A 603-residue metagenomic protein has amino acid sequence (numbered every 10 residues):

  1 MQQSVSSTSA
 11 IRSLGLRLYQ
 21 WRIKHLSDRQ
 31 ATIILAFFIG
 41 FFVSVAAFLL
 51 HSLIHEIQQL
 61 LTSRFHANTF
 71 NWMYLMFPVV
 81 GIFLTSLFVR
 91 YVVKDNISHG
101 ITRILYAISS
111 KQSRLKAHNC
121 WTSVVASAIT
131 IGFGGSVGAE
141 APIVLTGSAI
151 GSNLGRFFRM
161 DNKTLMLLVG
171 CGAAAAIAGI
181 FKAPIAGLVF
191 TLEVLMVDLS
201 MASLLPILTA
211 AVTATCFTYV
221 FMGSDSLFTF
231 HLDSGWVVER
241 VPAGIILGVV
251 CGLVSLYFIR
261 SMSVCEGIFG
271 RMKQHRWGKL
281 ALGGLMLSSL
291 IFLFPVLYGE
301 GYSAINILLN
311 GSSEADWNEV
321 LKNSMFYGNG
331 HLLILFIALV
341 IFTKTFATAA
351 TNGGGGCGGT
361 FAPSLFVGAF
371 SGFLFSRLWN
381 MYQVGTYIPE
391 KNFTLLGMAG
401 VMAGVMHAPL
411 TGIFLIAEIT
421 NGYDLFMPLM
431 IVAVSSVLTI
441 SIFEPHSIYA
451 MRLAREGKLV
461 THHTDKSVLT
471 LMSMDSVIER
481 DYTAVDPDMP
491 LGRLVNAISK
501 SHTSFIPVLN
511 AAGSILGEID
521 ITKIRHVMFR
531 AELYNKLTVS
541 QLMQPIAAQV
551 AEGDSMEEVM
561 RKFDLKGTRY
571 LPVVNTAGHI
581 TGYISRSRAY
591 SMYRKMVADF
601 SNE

Functional and structural regions predicted by a protein language model:
M1-L471, D475-S476, R480-D481, V485-I506 (+4 more regions): Alpha-helical transmembrane segments and immediately membrane-proximal extracytoplasmic
S203, N602-E603: Flexible, disordered linker segments and immediate boundary regions flanking tandem C2H2 zinc-finger modules
P206, E479, H526-R530, Q544 (+2 more regions): Phosphate-coordinating loops and pocket residues in cytosolic domains that bind phosphorylated ligands
N318-L321, H526-R530, K536-L537: Flexible internal linker/loop segments at domain or repeat junctions
D481-V485, Q541, I546-Q549: Structural signal for short hydrophobic segments within the conserved structured cores of catalytic domains across
V485-H502, L509, M528-A531, N535 (+2 more regions): The conserved cystathionine-beta-synthase
L516-I524, G582-Y590: Short hydrophobic beta-strand motif reused across regulatory alpha/beta modules
E518-I521, L533-V539: Nucleotide-binding motor/catalytic cores of P-loop/tubulin-like NTPases across gene-expression machines
